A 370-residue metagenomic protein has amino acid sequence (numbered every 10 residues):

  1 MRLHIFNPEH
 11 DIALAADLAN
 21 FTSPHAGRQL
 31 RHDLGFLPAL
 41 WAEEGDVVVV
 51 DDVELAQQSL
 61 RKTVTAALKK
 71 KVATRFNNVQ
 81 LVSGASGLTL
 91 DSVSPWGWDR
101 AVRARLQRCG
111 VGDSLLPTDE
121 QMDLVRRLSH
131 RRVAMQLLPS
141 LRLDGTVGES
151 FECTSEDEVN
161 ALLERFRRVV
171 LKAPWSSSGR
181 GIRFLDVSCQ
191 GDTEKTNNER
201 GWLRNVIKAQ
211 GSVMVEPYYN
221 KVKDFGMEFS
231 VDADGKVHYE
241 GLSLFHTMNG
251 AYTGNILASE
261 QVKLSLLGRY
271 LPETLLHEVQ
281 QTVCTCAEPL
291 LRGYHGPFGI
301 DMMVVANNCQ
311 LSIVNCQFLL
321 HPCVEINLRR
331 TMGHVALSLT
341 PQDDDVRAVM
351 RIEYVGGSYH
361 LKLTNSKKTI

Functional and structural regions predicted by a protein language model:
M1-E44: N-terminal-proximal low-complexity accessory segments that begin disordered and transition into the first
R28-W41, V49-A161: Conserved N-proximal alpha/beta basic substrate-recognition cap immediately N-terminal to, or forming the N-lobe
L138, S150, L163-F184, I207 (+3 more regions): ATP-grasp fold ATP-binding core
G148-S150, R168-D192, N198-E199, G226 (+1 more regions): Glycine-rich phosphate-binding loop of ATP-grasp-fold ATP-dependent ligases
N197-Y252, F318-C323: Phosphate-binding site of ATP-dependent enzymes
K208-S212, Y239, A251-C309, I313-L319 (+2 more regions): A long amphipathic alpha-helix within ATP-dependent nucleotide-binding catalytic cores
F229-T285, N327-E353: ATP-dependent carboxylate/phosphate-activation module, predominantly the ATP-grasp catalytic core and closely related
Q342-I370: Charge-rich, low-complexity intrinsically disordered segments
